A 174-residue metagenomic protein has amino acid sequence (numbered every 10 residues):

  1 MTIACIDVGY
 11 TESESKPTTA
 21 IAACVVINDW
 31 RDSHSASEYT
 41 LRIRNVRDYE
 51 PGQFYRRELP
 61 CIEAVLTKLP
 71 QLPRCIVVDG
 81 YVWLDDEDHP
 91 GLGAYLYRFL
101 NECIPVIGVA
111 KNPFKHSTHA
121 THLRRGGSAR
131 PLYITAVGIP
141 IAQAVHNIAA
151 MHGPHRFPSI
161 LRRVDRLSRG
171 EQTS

Functional and structural regions predicted by a protein language model:
M1-S13: Two-metal-ion RNase H-like nuclease active-site motif
A4-I6, E38-Y39, R44-R47, L59 (+3 more regions): C-terminal binding/interaction regions
E14-H34: Acidic, metal-ligating active-site segments
Y49-R56: Active-site beta-loop-alpha junctions of metal-dependent nucleic acid enzymes, especially the RNase H-like/DDE
R74-C75: Structural motif
G80-L84, A110-K115: Acidic, glycine-rich active-site loops and adjacent beta-strand->loop/helix elements that engage anionic groups
L84-L100: Short Gly/Thr/Asp-enriched flexible loops that form oxyanion-binding sites at enzyme active sites
